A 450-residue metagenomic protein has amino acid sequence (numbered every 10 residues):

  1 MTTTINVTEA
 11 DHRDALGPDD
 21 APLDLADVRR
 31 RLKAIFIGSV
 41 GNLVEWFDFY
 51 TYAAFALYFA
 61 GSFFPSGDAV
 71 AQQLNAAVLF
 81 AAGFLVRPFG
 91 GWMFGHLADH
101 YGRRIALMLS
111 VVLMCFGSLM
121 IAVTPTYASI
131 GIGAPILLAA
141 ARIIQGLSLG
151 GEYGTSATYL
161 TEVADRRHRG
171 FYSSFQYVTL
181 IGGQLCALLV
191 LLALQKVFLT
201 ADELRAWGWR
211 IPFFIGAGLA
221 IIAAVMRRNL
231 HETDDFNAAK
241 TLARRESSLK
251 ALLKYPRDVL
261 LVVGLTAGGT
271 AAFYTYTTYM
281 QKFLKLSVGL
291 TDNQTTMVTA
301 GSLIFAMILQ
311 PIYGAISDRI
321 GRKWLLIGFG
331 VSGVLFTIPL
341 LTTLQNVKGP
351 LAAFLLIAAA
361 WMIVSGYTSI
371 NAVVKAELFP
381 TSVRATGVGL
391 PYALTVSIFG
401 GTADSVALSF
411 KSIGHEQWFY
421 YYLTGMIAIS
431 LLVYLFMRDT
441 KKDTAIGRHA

Functional and structural regions predicted by a protein language model:
Y52-A53, P256-F305, F399-D404: Extracytoplasmic gate region of multi-pass secondary transporters
F89-G102, L309-R322: Helix-to-loop junctions at the C-terminal end of transmembrane segments in multipass secondary transporters
H100-V112, R319-G330: Cytoplasmic membrane-interface "Motif A"-like loop-to-helix N-cap segments of 12-TM Major Facilitator Superfamily
V112-G131, V331-V347: C-terminal ends and interior cores of transmembrane alpha-helices in multi-pass membrane transporters/permeases
F171-Q195, P391-A403: Glycine-rich segments within core transmembrane alpha-helices of 12-TM secondary carriers
A223-L230, V374, G425-A450: Multi-pass alpha-helical transporter architecture, strongest for 12-TM Major Facilitator/SLC carriers used
K323-I370: C-terminal transmembrane helical hairpin of 12-TM major facilitator-type secondary transporters
T381-I413: A late C-terminal transmembrane helix in Major Facilitator Superfamily
